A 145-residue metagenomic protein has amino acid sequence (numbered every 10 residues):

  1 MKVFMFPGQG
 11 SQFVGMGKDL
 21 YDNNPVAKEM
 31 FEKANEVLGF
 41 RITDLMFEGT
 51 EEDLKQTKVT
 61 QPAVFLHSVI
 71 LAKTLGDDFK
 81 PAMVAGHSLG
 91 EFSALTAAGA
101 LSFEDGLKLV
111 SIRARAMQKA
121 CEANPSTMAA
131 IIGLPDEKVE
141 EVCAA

Functional and structural regions predicted by a protein language model:
M1, F79-P81, E104, P125-S126: Short coil/turn connectors at secondary-structure junctions
K2-A85, L134: Helix-rich "cap/lid" substructures immediately adjacent to catalytic or cofactor-binding pockets
Q9-S11, L38, A98-A145: Alpha/beta catalytic cores of group-transfer enzymes, especially the acyltransferase/condensing modules of polyketide
D19-D22, L95, K119: General structural signal for alpha-helix termini and helix-helix connectors
P25, E32-K33, L66-I70, E91 (+3 more regions): A broad detector of short, well-ordered amphipathic alpha-helices that serve as recognition/interaction surfaces
S68, A82, G86-G90, A94 (+1 more regions): Gly/Ala-rich beta-loop-alpha elbow adjacent to hydrolase catalytic centers
K73-T74, L95-L101: Alpha-helix C-terminal capping segments
